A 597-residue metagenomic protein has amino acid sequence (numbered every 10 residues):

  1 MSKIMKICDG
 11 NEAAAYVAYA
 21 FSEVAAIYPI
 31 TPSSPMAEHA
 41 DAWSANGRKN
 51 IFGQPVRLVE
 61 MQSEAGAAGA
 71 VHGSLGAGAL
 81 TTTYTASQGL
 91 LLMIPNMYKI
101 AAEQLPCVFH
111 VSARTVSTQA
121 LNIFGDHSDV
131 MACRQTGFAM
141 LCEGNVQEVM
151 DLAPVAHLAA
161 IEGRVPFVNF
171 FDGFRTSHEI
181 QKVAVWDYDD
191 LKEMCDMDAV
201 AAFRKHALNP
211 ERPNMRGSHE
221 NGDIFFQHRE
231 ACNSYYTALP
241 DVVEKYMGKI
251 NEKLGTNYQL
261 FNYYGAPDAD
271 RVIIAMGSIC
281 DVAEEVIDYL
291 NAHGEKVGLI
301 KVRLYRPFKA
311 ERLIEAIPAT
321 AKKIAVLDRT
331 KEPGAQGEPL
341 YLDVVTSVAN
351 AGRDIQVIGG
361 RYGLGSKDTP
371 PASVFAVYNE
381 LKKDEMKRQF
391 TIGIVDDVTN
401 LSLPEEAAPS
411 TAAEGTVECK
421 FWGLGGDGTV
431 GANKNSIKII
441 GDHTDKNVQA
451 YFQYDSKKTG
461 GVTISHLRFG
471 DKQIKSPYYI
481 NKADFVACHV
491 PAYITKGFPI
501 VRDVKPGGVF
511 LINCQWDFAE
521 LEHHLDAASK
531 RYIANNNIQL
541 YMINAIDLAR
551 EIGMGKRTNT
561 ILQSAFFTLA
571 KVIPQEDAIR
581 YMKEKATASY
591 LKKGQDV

Functional and structural regions predicted by a protein language model:
M1-A132, G137, P154, G173 (+3 more regions): Thiamine diphosphate
I4-I7, P307-R312, T320-K323, L327-E338 (+3 more regions): Active-site cofactor/cluster-binding pocket
I7-A13, G248-R271, E284, S402-T416: Glycine-/acidic-rich phosphate or pyrophosphate-binding loops and their flanking alpha/beta elements
V24-E60, K253, P267-D268, V272-R303 (+1 more regions): Anionic-ligand anchoring segments at beta-strand to alpha-helix junctions in alpha/beta enzyme folds, i.e., glycine
F52-V56, F167-N262: Conformationally flexible catalytic loops at phosphate/diphosphate-handling active centers
I123-G173, M197, T346, N350-G363 (+1 more regions): Conserved thiamine diphosphate
G144-N145, P166, Y188-C195, A199 (+3 more regions): Phosphate/diphosphate-binding loops
D172-E211, E315-N350, A578-V597: Terminal amphipathic helices with adjacent charged low-complexity linkers/tails
